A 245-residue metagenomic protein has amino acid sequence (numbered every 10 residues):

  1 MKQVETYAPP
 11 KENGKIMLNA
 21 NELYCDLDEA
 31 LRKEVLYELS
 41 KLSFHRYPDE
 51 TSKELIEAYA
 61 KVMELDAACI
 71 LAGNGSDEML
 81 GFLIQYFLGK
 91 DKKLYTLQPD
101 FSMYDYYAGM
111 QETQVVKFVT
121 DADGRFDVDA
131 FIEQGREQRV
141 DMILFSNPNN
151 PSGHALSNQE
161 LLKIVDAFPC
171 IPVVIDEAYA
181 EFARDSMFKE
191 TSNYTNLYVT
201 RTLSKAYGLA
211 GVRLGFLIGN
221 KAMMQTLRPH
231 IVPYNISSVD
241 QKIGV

Functional and structural regions predicted by a protein language model:
M1-R46, K61: N-terminal "arm"/small-domain region of PLP-dependent enzymes with the aminotransferase-like
N21-Y24, S76-D77, F101, N147-P151 (+2 more regions): Short glycine-rich anion-binding loops that position phosphate/pyrophosphate groups of nucleotides and phosphorylated
D26-D28, N196-V245: PLP-dependent aminotransferase class I/II
K53-K93: Phosphate-binding glycine-rich loop
I70, L94, V115, V173 (+1 more regions): Hydrophobic/aromatic residues located in beta-strands of well-ordered beta-sheets within soluble catalytic
Y86-F145: PLP-dependent aminotransferase-like
F126-Q138, P151-V173, E177-L209: Active-site pre-lysine segment of PLP-dependent enzymes
